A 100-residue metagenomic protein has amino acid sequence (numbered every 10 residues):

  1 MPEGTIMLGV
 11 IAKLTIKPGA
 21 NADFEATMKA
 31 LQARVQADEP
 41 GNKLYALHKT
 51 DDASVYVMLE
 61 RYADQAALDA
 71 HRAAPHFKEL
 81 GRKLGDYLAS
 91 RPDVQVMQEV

Functional and structural regions predicted by a protein language model:
P2-L8, A46-S54, L80-V100: Glycine-rich beta-strand-turn "strand-cap" elements at beta-sheet edges
L8-D38: N-terminal first-folded block
L8-T15, L44-R72: Short, well-ordered beta-strand segments in beta-rich or mixed alpha/beta enzyme and ligand-binding folds
G19, A53, P75, E79: Short alpha-helical
A30-K43, R61-Q95: An amphipathic, aromatic/His-enriched active-site/gating alpha helix that lines ligand/cofactor pockets
